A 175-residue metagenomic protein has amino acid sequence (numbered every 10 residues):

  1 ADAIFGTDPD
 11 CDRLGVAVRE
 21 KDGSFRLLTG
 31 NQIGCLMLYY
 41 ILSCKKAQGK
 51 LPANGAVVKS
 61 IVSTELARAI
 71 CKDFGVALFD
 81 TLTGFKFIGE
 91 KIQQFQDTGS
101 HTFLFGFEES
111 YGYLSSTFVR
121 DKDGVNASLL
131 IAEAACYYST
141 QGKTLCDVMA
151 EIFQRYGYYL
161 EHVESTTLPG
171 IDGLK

Functional and structural regions predicted by a protein language model:
A1-A3, S24-R26, C44, Q48-K175: Phosphate-binding and adjacent anionic-ligand microenvironments
A1-V16: N-terminal small/polar loop signature for handling phosphorylated ligands or for N-terminal nucleophile
D12-N31, A67: Short Gly/Thr/Asp-enriched flexible loops that form oxyanion-binding sites at enzyme active sites
R13, I33-L36, F85-G89: Short gly/pro/ser/thr-enriched loop/turn and capping motifs at secondary-structure boundaries
T29-I41: Catalytic or ion-translocation cores adjacent to nucleophile or general acid/base/metal-coordination motifs in diverse
